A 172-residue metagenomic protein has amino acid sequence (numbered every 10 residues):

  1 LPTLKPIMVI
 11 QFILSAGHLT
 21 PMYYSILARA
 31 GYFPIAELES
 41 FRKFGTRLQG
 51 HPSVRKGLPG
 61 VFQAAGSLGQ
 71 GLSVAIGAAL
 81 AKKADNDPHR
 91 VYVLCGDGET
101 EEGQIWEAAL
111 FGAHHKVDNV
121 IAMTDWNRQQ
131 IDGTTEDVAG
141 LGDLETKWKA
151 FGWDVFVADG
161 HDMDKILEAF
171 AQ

Functional and structural regions predicted by a protein language model:
L1-H114: Cofactor-binding active-site loop characterized by glycine-rich and histidine/acidic residues
K43-L58, A78-L80, A84-P88, I105-Q172: Thiamine diphosphate
